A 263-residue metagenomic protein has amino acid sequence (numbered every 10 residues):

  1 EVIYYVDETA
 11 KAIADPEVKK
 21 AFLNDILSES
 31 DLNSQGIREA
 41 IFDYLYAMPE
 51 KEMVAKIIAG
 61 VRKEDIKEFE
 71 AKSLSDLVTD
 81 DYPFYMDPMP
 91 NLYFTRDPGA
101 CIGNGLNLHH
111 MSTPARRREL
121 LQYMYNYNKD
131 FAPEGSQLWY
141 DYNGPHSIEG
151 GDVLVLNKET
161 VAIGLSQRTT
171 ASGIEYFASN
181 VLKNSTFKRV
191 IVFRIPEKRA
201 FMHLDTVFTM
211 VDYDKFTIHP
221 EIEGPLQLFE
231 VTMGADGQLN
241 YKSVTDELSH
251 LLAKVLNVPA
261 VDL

Functional and structural regions predicted by a protein language model:
E1-L263: The feature marks the mature, well-folded catalytic cores of soluble enzymes
